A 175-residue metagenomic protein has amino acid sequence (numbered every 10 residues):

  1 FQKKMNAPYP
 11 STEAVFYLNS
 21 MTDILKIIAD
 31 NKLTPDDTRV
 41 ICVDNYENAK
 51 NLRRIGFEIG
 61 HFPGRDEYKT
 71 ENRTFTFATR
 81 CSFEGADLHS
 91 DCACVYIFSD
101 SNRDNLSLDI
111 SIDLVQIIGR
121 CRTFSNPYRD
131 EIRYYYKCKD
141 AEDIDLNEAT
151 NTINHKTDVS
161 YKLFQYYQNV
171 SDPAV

Functional and structural regions predicted by a protein language model:
K4-C42: Conserved strand-helix element at the start of the C-terminal RecA-like helicase core
Y17-S20, F77-R80, F98, Y135-C138: Short His-Asn-centered micro-motif
N19-M21, R39-F62, T79-F83: Conserved helicase motor
N45-Y46, R129-I132, Y136-V175: Long, low-complexity intrinsically disordered regions enriched in Ser/Thr/Pro/Gly
N51-L52, N102-I110, D145-T150: Short, flexible/disordered intra-domain loops and linkers
T70-G85: Conserved two-lobed SF2 helicase motor
D87-D100: A short beta-strand element within the Helicase C-terminal
N102-D130: Conserved SF2 helicase motif VI
